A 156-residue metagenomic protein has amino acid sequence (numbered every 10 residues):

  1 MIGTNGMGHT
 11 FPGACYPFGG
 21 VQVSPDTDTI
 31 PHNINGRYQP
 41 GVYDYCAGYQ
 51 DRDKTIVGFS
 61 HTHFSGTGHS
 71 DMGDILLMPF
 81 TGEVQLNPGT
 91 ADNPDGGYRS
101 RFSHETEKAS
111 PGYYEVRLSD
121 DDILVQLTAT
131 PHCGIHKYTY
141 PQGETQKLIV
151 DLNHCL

Functional and structural regions predicted by a protein language model:
M1-L156: Accessory carbohydrate-recognition regions in carbohydrate-active enzymes
